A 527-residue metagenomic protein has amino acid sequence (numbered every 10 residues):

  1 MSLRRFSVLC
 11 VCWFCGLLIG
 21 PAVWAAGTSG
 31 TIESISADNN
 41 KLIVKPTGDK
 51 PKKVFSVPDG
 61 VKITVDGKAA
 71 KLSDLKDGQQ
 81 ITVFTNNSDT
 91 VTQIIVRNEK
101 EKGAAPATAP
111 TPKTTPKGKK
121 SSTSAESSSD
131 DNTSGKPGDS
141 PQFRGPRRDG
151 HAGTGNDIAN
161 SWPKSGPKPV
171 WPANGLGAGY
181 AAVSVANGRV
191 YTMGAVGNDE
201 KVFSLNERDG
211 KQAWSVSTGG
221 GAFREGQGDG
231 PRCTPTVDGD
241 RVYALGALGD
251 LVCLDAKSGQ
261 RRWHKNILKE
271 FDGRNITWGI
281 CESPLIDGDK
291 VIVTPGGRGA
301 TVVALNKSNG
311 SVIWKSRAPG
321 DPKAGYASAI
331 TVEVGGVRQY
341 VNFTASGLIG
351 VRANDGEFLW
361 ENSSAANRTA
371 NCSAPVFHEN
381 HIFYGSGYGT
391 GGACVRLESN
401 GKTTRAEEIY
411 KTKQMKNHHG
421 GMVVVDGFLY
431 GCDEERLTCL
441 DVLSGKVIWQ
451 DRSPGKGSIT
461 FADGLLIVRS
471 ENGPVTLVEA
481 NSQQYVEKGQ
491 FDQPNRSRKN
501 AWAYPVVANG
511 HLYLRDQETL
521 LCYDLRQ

Functional and structural regions predicted by a protein language model:
S2-S122: Short, flexible, surface-exposed loop segments at domain boundaries
N86, G145-R148, A195-G197, A247 (+6 more regions): Short loop/turn segments immediately following the C-termini of beta-strands
K117-K120, S124-N174, K201-F203, R208-R224 (+8 more regions): Aromatic (tryptophan-biased) beta-strands that constitute blades/sheets of beta-rich domains
V170-S184, S215-T236, H264-I286, G296-G299 (+6 more regions): Extracytoplasmic beta-rich repeat domains
N187-G188, G239-D240, G288-D289, V337-R338 (+4 more regions): Short coil/turn segments that connect the beta-strands within blades of beta-propeller domains
V190-T192, A244, V293, N342 (+4 more regions): Residue position within the beta-strands of beta-propeller blades
V202-S204, C253, A304, G350 (+4 more regions): Conserved blade-register residue in beta-propeller folds
T390-G391, Q414-A480: Loop/turn-rich, solvent-exposed surfaces of beta-rich toroidal or solenoidal domains
